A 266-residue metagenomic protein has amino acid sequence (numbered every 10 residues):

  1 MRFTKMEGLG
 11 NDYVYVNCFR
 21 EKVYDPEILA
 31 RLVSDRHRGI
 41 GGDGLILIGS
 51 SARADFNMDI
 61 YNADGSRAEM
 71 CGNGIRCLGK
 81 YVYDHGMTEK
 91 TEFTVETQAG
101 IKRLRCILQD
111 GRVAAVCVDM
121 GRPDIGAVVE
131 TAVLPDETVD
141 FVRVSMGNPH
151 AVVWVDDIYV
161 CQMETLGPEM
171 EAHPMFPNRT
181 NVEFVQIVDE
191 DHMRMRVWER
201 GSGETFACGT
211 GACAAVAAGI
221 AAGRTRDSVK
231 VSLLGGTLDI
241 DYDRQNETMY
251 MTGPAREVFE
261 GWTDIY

Functional and structural regions predicted by a protein language model:
M1-R112, V152-Y266: A glycine-rich beta-to-alpha transition motif near the start of alpha/beta enzyme domains, typified by
Q98-E137, V144: Extended Lys/Arg-rich, glycine-bearing segments that form polyanion-binding/interaction patches within enzyme domains
P123-V128, A132-E137, R143, T248-Y266: C-terminal domain-closing interface element
V133-V160: Internal active-site segments that recognize and position negatively charged phosphoryl groups and nucleotide moieties
